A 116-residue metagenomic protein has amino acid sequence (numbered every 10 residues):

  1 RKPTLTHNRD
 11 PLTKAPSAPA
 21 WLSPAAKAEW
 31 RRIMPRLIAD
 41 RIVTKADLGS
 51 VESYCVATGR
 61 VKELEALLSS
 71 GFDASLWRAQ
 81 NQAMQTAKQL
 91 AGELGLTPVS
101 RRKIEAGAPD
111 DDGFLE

Functional and structural regions predicted by a protein language model:
R1, I38-I42, G95, V99: Glycine-centered secondary-structure boundary/capping sites
R1-W30, S100-E116: Arg/Lys-rich, low-complexity, intrinsically disordered N-terminal tails that contact nucleic acids
K2, R9, P19, K45 (+4 more regions): Generic N-terminal initiation segments characterized by hydrophobic and/or small/turn-forming residues
T4-T6, T13, T44, T58 (+2 more regions): Residue-identity detector for threonine
A18-S70: An amphipathic, hydrophobic-aromatic interaction surface with interspersed Lys/Arg that forms lipid/phosphate-bearing
E52-P109, E116: Amphipathic alpha-helical protein-protein interaction segments
